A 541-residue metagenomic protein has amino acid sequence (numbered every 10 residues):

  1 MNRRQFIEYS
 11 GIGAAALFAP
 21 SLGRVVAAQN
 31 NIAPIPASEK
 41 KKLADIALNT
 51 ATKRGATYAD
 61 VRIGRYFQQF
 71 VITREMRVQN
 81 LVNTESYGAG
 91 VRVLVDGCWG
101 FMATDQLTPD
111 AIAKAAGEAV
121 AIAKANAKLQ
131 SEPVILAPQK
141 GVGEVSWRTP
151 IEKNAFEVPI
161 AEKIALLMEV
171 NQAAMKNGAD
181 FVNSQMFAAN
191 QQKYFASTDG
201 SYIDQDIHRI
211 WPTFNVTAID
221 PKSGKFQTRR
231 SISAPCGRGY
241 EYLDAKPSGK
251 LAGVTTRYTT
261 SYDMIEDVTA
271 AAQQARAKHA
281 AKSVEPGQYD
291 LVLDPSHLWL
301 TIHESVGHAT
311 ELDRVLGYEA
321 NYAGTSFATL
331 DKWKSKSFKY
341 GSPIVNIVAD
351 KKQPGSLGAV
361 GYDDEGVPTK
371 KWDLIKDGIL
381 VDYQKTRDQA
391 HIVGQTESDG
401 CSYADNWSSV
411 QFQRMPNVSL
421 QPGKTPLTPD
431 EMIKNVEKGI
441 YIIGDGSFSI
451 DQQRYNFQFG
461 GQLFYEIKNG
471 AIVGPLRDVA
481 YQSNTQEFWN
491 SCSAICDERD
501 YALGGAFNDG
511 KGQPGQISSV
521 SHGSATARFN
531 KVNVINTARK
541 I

Functional and structural regions predicted by a protein language model:
N2-I541: N-terminal small-residue-enriched
